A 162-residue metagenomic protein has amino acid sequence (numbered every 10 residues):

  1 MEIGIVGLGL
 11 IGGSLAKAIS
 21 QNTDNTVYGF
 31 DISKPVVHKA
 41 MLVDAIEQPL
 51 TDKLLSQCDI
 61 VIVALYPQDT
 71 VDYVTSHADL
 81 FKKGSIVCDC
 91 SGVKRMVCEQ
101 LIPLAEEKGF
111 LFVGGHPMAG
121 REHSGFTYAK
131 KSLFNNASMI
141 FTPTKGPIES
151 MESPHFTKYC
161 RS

Functional and structural regions predicted by a protein language model:
M1-D52: NAD(P)+-binding Rossmann beta1-loop-alpha1 motif at the extreme N-terminus of oxidoreductases
D24, F81-S85, K108-F110: A short helix->loop->beta-strand "cap" motif at the edges of active sites that frequently abuts
Y28-F30, L50, C88, V113 (+1 more regions): Hydrophobic/aromatic beta-strand patches that form the interior of the parallel beta-sheet core in alpha/beta enzyme
P35-V36, K94-V97: Conserved short alpha-helix immediately C-terminal to the canonical SAM/SAH-binding motif I of Rossmann-like
K53-F81, S85-C88: Rossmann-like NAD(P)-binding element
L65-P67, S91-G92, H116-P117: Short glycine-/small-residue-rich Rossmann-like dinucleotide-binding loops
L104-S162: Rossmann-fold dinucleotide-binding core
